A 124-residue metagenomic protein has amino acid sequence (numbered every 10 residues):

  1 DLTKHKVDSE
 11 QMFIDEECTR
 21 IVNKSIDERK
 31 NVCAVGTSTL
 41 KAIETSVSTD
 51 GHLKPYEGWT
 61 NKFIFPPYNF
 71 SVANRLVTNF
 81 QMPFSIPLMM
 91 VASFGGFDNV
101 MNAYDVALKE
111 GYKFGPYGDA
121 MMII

Functional and structural regions predicted by a protein language model:
D1-I124: Surface-exposed, charge/polar-rich loops and edge strands
